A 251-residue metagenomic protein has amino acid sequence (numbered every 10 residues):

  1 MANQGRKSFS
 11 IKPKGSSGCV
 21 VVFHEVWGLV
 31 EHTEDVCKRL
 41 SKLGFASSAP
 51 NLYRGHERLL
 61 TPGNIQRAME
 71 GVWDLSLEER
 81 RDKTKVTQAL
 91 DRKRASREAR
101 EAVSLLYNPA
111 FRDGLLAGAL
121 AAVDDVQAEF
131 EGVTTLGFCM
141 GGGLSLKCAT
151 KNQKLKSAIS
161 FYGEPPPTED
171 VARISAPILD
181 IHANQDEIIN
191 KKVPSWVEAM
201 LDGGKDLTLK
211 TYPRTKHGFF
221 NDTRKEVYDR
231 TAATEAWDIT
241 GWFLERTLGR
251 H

Functional and structural regions predicted by a protein language model:
M1-H251: N-terminal cap/leader regions of alpha/beta-hydrolase-fold enzymes, predominantly small-molecule hydrolases
